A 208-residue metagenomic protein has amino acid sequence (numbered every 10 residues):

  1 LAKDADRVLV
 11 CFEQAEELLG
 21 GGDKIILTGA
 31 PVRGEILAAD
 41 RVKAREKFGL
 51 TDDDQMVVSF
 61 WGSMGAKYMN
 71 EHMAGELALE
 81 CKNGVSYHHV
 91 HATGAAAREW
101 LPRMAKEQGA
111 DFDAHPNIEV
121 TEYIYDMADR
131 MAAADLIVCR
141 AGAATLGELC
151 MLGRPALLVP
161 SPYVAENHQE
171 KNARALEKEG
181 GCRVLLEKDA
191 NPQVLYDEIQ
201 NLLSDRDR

Functional and structural regions predicted by a protein language model:
L1-R208: Nucleotide-activated sugar donor-binding and catalytic core shared by glycosyltransferases and related lipid-linked
